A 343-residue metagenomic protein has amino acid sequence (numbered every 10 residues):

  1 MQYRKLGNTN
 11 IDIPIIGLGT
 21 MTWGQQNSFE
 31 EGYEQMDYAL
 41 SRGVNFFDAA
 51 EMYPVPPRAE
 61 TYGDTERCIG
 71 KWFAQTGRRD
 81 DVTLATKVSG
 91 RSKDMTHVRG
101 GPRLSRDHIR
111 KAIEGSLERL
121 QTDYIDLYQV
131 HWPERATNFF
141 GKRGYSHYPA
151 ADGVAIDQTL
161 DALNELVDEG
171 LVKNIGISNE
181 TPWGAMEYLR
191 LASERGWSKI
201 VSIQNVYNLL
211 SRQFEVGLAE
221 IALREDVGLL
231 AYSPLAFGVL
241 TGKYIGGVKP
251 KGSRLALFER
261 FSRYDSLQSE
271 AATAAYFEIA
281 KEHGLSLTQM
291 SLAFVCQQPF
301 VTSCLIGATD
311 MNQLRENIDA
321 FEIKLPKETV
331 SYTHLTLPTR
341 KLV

Functional and structural regions predicted by a protein language model:
M1-T86, D123, A162: N-terminal binding-site loop/beta-alpha segment at the start of enzyme catalytic domains that lines or forms
L6, L18, F47, I69 (+9 more regions): Conserved, mostly hydrophobic/aromatic
M21-E30, H97-D107, Y148-A151: Active-site mouth loops of central-metabolism enzymes
S28-A39, S105-E118, L189: Short, acidic/polar
G32, T65, I109, I113 (+3 more regions): Aromatic/hydrophobic pocket-lining residues that form the small-molecule binding cavity in soluble enzyme cores
E60, G90-R103, A136-Y145: Surface-exposed, active-site-proximal loop segments in enzymatic domains
P133-E328: Beta/alpha (TIM)-barrel catalytic core signal, keyed to glycine-rich beta->alpha loops juxtaposed to Asp/Glu that bind
T333-T339: Conserved small/polar residues in nucleotide/adenosyl-binding loops
